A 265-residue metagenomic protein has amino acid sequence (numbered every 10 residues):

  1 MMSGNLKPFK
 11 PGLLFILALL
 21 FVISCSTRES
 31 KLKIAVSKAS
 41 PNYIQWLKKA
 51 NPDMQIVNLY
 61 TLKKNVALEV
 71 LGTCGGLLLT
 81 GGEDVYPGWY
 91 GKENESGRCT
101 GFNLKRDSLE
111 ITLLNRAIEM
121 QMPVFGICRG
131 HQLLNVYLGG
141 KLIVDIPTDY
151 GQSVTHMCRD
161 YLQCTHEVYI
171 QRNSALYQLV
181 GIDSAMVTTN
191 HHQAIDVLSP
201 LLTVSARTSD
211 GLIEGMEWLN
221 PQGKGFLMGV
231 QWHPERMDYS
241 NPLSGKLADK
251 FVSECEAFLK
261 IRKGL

Functional and structural regions predicted by a protein language model:
M2-L13, V22-F125, N135-I143, P147-L179 (+5 more regions): N-terminal beta1-alpha1 cap of cysteine-dependent amidohydrolase-like domains
C128, H191, H233: Active-site glycine-centered loops adjacent to acidic/histidine catalytic or metal-binding residues that shape
Q132: Cytosolic ligand/metal-binding cores
T188-D196: A glycine-rich beta-turn/hairpin centered on an aromatic-Pro dipeptide
P221-G225: Short, solvent-exposed loop/turn segments that connect beta-strands within catalytic domains and beta-strand-rich
L227-W232: Active-site-proximal beta-strand elements of phosphoester/diester hydrolases
